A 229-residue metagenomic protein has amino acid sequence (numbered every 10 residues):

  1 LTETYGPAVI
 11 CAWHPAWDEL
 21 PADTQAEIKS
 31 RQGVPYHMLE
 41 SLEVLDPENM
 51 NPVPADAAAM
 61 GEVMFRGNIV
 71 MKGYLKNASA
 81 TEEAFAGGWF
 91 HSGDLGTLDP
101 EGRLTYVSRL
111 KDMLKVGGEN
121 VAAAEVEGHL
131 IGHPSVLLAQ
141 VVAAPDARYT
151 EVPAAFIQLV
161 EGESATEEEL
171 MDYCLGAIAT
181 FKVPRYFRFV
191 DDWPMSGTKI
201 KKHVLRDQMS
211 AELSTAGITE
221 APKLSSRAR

Functional and structural regions predicted by a protein language model:
L1-E3, G33-V34, V142-A144, R188: Beta-strand->loop->alpha-helix junctions that form or flank phosphate-binding loops in nucleotide-handling enzymes
E3-L104, L110-M113, V126-E127: Conserved AMP-binding/adenylate-forming
A8, R185-Y186: Extracytoplasmic/periplasmic beta-strand context in beta-sandwich domains, especially the cupredoxin/COX2 CuA-binding
L42, A139-V141, F187: Generic structural signal for residues in well-ordered beta-strands
V44, L159, F189-V190: Hydrophobic residues in beta-strands and at strand termini
G67, K72-G73, L95-K182, W193 (+1 more regions): AMP-binding/adenylate-forming catalytic core of the ANL superfamily
M209-R229: Acidic/polar alpha-helix N-cap and adjacent early helical turns within long charge-rich amphipathic helices/linkers
